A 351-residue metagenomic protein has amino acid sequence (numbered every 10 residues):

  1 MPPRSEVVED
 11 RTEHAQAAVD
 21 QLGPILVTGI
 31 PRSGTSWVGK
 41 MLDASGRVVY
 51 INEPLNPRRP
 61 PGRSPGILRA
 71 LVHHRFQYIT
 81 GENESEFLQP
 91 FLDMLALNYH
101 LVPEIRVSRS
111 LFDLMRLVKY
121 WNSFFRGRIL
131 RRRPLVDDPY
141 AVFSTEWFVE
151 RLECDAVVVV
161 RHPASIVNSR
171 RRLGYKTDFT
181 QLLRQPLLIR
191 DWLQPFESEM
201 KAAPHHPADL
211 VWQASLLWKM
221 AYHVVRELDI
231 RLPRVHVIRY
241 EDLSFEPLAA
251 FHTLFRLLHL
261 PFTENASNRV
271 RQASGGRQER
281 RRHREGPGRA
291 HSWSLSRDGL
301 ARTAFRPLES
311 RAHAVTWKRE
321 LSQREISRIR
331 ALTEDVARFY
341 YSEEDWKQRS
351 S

Functional and structural regions predicted by a protein language model:
M1-L26, P31, L193-P233, V237 (+2 more regions): PAPS-dependent sulfotransferases, especially Golgi type II membrane carbohydrate sulfotransferases
I25, V49, D155-V158, H236-I238: Hydrophobic/aromatic beta-strand patches that form the interior of the parallel beta-sheet core in alpha/beta enzyme
T28, V136-P139, V160-R161, Y240-E241: Short His-Asn-centered micro-motif
S36-V48: A conserved segment at the C-terminal end of the G1
G39, P57-P60, V142-T145, A164-S169 (+3 more regions): Short catalytic/ligand-binding loop motif for oxyanion handling, primarily in non-cytosolic enzymes, centered on
E53-V136, F179-H206: PAPS-dependent sulfation machinery
D137-D138, R151-R172: Conserved phosphate-donor/acceptor-positioning beta-strand/loop module used by diverse small-molecule
